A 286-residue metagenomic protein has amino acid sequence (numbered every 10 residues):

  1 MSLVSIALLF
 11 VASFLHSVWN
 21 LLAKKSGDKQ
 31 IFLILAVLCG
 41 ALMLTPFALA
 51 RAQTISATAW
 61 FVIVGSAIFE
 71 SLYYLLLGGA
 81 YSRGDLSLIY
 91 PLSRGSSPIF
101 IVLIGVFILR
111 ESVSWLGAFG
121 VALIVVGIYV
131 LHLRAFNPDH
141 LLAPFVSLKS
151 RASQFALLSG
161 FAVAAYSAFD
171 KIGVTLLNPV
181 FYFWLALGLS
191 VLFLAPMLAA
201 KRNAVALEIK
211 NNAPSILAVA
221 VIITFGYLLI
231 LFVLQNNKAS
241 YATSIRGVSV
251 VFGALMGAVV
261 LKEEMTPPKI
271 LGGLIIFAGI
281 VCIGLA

Functional and structural regions predicted by a protein language model:
M1-A7, I99-F161, P268-A286: Juxtamembrane helix-loop boundary signature in multi-pass membrane transporters
M1-I68, Y74-L86, L133-F155, G188-T224 (+2 more regions): Membrane-interface interhelical linkers
S13-S17, T45, A67, S71-L75 (+9 more regions): Hydrophobic/small/kink-forming positions within alpha-helical transmembrane segments of polytopic membrane proteins
A36-V37, S93-R94, G117, L177 (+5 more regions): Residue-level recognition of transmembrane alpha-helices in multi-pass small-molecule transporters/permeases
L38-L42, V125, V191-L192, F252 (+1 more regions): Small-residue-rich packing faces within the transmembrane alpha-helices of Major Facilitator Superfamily
F69-E70, S82-Y129, F183-V191, A239-V259: Specific alpha-helical transmembrane segments that line the substrate/conduction pathway and gating interfaces
L148-F181: Selected transmembrane alpha-helices and immediately adjacent juxtamembrane segments of polytopic inner-membrane
